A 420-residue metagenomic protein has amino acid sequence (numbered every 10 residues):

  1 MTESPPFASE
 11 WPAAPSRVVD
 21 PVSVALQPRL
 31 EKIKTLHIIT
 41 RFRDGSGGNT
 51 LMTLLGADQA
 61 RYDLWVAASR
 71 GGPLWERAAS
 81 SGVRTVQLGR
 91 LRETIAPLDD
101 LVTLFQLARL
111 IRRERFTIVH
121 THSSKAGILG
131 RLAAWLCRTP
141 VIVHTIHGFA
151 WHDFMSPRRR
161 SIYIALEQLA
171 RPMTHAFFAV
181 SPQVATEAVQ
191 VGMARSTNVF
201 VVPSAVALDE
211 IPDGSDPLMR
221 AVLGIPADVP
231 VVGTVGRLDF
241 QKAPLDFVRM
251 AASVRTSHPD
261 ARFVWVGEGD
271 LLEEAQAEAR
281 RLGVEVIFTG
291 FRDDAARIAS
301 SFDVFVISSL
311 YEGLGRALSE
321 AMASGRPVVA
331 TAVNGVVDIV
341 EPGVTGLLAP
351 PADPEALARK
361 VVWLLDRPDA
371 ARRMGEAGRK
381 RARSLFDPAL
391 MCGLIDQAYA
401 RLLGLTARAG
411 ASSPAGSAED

Functional and structural regions predicted by a protein language model:
E3, F7, W11, P21-S23 (+5 more regions): N-terminal strand-loop element at the rim of the active site of nucleotide-sugar-dependent glycosyltransferases
D20-S23, I211-I225, R379: A short helix/loop element that forms part of the nucleotide-sugar donor recognition site in Leloir-type
G45-T53, P230, T234-S253, D270-E273 (+2 more regions): A conserved mid-protein helix/loop that constitutes part of the nucleotide-sugar donor-binding site
A67, P327-A330, V340: Short hydrophobic beta-strand element within catalytic cores of glycosyltransferases and related nucleotide-activated
A134, A356, W363, A370-L385 (+1 more regions): A short, well-ordered alpha-helix in the C-terminal region of glycosyltransferases
M173-N198, V206-E210: A short, active-site helix/loop in glycosyltransferases that binds the activated sugar's phosphate group
F291, L310: Aromatic "clamp/platform" in nucleotide-sugar-dependent glycosyltransferases that forms part of the donor/acceptor
P342-G343, L347-P354, W363-P368: Conserved acidic donor-binding segment of nucleotide-sugar-dependent glycosyltransferases
